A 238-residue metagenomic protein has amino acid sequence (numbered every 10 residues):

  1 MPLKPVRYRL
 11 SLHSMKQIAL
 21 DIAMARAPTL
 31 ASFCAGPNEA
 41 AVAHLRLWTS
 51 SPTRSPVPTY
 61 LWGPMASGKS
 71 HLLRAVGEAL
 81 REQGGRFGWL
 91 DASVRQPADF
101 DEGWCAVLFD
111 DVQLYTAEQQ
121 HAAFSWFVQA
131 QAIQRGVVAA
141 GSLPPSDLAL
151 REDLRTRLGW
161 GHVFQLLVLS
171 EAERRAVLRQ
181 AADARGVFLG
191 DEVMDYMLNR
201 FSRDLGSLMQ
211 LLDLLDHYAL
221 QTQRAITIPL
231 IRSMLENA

Functional and structural regions predicted by a protein language model:
L20-V42: Dynamic helix-loop-helix/coil hinge segments at AAA+ ATPase domain boundaries and subdomain interfaces
L47-P56: Phosphate-binding P-loop
S55-L72: Walker A/P-loop nucleotide-binding motif
D99-A140: Conserved nucleotide-sensing/catalytic segment adjacent to the nucleotide-binding pocket in NTP-handling enzymes
P145-G159: Short regulatory helix/loop adjacent to the ATP-binding pocket of P-loop NTPases
G161, R175-F188: Conserved AAA+ ATPase "sensor/coupling" helix adjacent to the nucleotide-binding pocket
G161-E173: Conserved AAA+ ATPase "SRH/arginine-finger" region at the nucleotide-binding site
D195-N199, G206-L220: C-terminal helical "lid" of AAA+/P-loop NTPase domains
